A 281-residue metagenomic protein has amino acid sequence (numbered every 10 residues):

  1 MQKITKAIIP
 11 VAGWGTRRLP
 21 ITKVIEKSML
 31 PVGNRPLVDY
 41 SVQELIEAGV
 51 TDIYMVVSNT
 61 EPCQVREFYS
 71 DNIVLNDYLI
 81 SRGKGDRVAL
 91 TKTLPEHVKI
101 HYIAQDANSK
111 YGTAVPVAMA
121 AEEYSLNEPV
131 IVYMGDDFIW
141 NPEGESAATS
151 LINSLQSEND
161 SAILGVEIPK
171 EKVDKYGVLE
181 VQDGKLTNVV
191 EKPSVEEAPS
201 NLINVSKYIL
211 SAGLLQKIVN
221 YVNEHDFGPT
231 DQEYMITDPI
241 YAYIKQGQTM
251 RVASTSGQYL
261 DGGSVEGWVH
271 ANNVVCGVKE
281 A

Functional and structural regions predicted by a protein language model:
Q2-S81, G85, I100, G144-S146: N-terminal glycine-rich phosphate-binding loop and ensuing alpha1 helix
K6, T51-I53, K99, P129 (+2 more regions): Residues at the starts of beta-strands that form the adenosine-phosphate
P10-V11, V56, V132-M134, L164-E167 (+1 more regions): Short beta-strand segments
W14, D137, V265: Active-site metal-binding loops of divalent metal-dependent hydrolases
M29, V178-V181, V252: A structural signal for short hydrophobic beta-strand segments in well-ordered beta-sheet cores
L37-Y40, V115-M119, P239: Well-ordered alpha-helical segments embedded in enzymatic catalytic cores
Q64-E67, L75-L79, G85-Y176, Q182 (+1 more regions): Conserved beta-loop-beta/alpha segment of the NTase-like Rossmann-fold superfamily that binds/positions NTPs
I131, E145-Q156, K185-A281: Catalytic-core segments of class I nucleotidyltransferases/pyrophosphorylases that form NMP-activated intermediates
